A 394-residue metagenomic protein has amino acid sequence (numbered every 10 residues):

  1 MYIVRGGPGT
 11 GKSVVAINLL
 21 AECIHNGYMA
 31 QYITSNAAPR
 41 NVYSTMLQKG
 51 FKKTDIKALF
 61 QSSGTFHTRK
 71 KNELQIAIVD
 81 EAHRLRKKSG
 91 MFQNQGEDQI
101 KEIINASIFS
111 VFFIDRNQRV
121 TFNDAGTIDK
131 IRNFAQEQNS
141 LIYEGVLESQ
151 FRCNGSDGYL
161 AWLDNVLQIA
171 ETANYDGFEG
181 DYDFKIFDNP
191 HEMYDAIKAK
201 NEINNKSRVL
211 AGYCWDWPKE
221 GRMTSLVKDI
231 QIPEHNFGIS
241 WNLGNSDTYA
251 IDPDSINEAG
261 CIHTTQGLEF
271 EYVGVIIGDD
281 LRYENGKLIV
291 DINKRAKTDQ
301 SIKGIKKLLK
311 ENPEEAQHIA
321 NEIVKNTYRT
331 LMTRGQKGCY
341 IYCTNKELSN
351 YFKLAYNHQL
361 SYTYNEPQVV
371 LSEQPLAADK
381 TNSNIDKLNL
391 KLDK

Functional and structural regions predicted by a protein language model:
V4: Hydrophobic anchor at the beta1->P-loop junction of P-loop NTPases
P8: The conserved Walker
K12: Conserved lysine of the Walker
V15, L19: Hydrophobic positions on the alpha1 helix immediately C-terminal to the Walker A/P-loop
N26-K49, S63, H67-T68: AAA+/P-loop NTPase substrate/partner-engagement loops
K52-K200, N205-K206, G238-S240: Conserved P-loop NTPase catalytic core
V111, E258-Y364: C-terminal accessory regions
Y143-D157, E171-Y283: Conserved helicase/translocase motor-coupling segment
